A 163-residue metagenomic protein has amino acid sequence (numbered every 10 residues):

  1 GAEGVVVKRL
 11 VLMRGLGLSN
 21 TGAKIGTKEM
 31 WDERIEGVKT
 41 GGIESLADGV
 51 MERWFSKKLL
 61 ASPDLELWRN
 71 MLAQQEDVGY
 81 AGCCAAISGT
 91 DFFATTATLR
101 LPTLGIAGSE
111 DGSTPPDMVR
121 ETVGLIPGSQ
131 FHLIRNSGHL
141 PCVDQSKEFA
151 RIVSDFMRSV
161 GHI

Functional and structural regions predicted by a protein language model:
G1-R14: Catalytic cores of nucleic-acid ligases and guanylyltransferases
M13-T21: A conserved short beta-strand
A23, V38, L72, S88 (+2 more regions): Glycosyltransferase donor-binding loop in the core domain
G26-M30, T40-T98: Conserved alpha/beta-hydrolase catalytic His-Asp/Glu region
V50, C84-I87, T122, F149 (+2 more regions): Hydrophobic "lid"/C-terminal helical patch of Rossmann-like NAD(P)-dependent dehydrogenase/epimerase domains
L99, G105-A107, D111: Short beta-strand/loop motif that positions the catalytic acidic residue of the alpha/beta-hydrolase fold
L101, P115-G124: Short alpha-helix in the alpha/beta-hydrolase fold that links the catalytic acid
G128-I163: Catalytic active-site module of serine/aspartate enzymes centered on a nucleophile-bearing elbow/loop
